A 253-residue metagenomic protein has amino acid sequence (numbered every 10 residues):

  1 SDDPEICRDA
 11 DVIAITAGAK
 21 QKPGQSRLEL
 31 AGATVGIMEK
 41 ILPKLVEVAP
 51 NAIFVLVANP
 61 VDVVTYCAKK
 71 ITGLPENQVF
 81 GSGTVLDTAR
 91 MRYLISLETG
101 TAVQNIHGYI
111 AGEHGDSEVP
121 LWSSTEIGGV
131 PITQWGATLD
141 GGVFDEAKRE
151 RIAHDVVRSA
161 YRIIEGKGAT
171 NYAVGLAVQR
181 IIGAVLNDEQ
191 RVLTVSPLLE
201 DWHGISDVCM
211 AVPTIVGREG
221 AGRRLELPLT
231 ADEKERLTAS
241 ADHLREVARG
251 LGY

Functional and structural regions predicted by a protein language model:
S1-D9: Short acidic low-complexity segments
D2-D3, S82, A111: Conserved beta-strand termini and adjacent loop/short-helix elements that scaffold enzyme active sites in alpha/beta
R8, K22, D62-Y66, T88-R90 (+1 more regions): Short, well-ordered, mixed-charge alpha-helical segments that flank or form enzyme active sites
D11-A14: N-terminal Rossmann-like NAD(P) cofactor-binding module of classical short-chain dehydrogenase/reductase
A17-A19: Conserved NAD(P)H cofactor-binding loop of Rossmann-fold oxidoreductase domains
G24-L28, E226-P228: Short acidic, glycine/proline-rich loop/turn micro-motifs
S26-Y93: Rossmann-like NAD(P)(H) cofactor-binding subdomain of soluble oxidoreductases
T72-Q78, D87-A231, E235-Y253: C-terminal substrate-binding/catalytic lobe of Rossmann-fold NAD(P)-dependent dehydrogenases
